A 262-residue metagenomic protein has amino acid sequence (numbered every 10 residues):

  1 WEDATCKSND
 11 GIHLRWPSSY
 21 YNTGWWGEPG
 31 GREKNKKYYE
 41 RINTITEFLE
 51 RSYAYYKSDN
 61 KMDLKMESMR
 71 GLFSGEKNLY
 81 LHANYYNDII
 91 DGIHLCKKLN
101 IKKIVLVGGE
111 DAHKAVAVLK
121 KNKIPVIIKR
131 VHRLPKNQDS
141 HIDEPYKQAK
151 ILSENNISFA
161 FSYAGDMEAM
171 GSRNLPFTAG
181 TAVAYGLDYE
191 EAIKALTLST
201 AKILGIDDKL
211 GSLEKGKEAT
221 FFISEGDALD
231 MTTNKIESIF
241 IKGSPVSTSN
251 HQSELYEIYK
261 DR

Functional and structural regions predicted by a protein language model:
W1-K103, K235: Polyanionic/metal-chelating signatures
D59-M69, R133, Q252-Y256, K260: Long, charged amphipathic helices and adjacent flexible linkers at domain junctions
S68, K114-A115, Q148, G211: Short acidic active-site motifs
N78, K120, K129-H132, S140-E225: His/Asp/Glu-enriched, well-ordered alpha-helical/loop segment that forms or immediately abuts the divalent-metal
Y80-N84, K102-D111, V131, P135-K136: Catalytic beta/alpha-barrel core
N87-D88, D111-A112, H132-P135, G165-A169 (+2 more regions): Solvent-exposed loop/turn segments at secondary-structure junctions within structured extracellular/periplasmic domains
D111-K121: Active-site-adjacent beta->alpha loops and helix N-cap segments on the catalytic face of soluble alpha/beta enzymes
E214-Y259: C-terminal cap of metal-dependent C-N hydrolases
